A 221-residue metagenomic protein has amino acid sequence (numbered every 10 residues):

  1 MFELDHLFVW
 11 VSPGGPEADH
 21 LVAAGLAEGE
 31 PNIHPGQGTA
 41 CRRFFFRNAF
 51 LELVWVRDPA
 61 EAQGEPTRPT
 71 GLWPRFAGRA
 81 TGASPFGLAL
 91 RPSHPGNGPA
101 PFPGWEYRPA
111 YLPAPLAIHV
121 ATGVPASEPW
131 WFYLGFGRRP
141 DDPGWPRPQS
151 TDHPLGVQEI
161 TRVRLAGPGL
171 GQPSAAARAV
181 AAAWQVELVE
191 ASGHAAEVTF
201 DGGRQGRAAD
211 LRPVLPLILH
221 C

Functional and structural regions predicted by a protein language model:
M1-C221: Amphipathic alpha-helical "stalk" segments
